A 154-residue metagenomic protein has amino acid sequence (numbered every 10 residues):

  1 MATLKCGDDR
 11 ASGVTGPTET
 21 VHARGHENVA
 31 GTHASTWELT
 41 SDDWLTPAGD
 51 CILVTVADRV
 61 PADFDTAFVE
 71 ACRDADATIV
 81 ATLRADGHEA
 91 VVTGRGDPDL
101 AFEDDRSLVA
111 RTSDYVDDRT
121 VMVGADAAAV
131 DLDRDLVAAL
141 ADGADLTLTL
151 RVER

Functional and structural regions predicted by a protein language model:
M1-R154: Acidic, polar-rich N-terminal leader regions of halophilic archaeal proteins
